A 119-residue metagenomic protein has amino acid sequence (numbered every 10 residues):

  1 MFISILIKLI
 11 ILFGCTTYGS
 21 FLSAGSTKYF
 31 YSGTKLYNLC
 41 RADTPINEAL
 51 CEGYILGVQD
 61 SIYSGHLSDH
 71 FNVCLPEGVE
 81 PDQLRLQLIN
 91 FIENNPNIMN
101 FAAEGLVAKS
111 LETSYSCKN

Functional and structural regions predicted by a protein language model:
M1-L12: Sec-dependent signal peptide recognition, specifically the positively charged N-region followed immediately by
G14, G19-S20: N-terminal signal peptide c-region/cleavage motif recognized by signal peptidases
K28-N90, S110: Short N-proximal segments of mature Sec-exported proteins
I89-N119: Short, compact, well-ordered microdomains
